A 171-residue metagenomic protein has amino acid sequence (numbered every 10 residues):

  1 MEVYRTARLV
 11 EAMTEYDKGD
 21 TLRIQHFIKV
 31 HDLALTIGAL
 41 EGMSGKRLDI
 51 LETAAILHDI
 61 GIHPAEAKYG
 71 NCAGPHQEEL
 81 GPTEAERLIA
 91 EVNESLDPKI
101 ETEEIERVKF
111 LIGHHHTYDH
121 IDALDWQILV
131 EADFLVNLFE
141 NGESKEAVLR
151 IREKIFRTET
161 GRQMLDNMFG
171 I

Functional and structural regions predicted by a protein language model:
V3, K18-S44, L57, G113-I171: Divalent metal-dependent phosphate-bond-processing catalytic cores, especially two-metal-ion Mg2+/Mn2+ enzymes that act
Y4-K29, I60-N71: Active-site flanking loop/helix segments enriched in acidic
Y16-D17, G38, P64-K68, I89 (+2 more regions): Short amphipathic alpha-helical interaction patches enriched in hydrophobic/aromatic residues with interspersed Lys/Arg
V30-L33, I37, P75-E91: An active-site-proximal "capping" alpha-helix that borders the catalytic cofactor pocket
G42-T53, V92-I112, D125: Acidic/histidine metal-binding catalytic segments
L48-A67, A73, G81, K109-H116 (+1 more regions): His-Asp-centered metal-binding catalytic motifs of divalent-metal-dependent phosphohydrolases/nucleases
A67-C72, S95-K99: Short, surface-exposed loop/turn segments at secondary-structure junctions
